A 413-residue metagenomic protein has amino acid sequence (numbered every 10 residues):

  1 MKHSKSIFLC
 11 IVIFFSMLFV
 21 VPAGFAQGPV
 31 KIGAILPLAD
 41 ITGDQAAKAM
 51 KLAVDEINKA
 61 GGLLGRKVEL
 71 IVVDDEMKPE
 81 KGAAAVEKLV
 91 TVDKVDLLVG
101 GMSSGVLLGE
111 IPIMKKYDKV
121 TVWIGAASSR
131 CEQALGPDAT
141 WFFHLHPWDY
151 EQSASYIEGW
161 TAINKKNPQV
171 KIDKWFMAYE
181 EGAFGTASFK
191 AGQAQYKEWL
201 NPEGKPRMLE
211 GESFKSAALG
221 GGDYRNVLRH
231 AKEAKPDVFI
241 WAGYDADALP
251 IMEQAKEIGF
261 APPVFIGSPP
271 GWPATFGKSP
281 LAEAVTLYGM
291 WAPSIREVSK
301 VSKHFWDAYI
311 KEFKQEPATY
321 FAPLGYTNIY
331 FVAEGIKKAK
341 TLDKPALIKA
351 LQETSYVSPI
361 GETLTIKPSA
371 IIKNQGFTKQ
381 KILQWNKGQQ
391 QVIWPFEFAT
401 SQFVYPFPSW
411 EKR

Functional and structural regions predicted by a protein language model:
C10-V21: Bacterial N-terminal signal peptides
Q27-V30, K48-L70, N167, K197-R207: Signal peptide-proximal N-terminal region of secreted/periplasmic/extracellular or secretory-lumen proteins
P29, I41-K48, A60-A134, L145 (+3 more regions): Beta-alpha junction/loop-to-helix N-cap segments that form part of ligand/metal-binding clefts
G33-K51, V73-E80, M102-S103, A178-A187 (+2 more regions): Extracytoplasmic "Venus flytrap"
A34, L89-M102, V122-I124, K174-Y179 (+4 more regions): Periplasmic-binding protein-like
K81-A84, W141-I258, R296-H304: Extracellular/periplasmic Venus flytrap/periplasmic-binding protein
S128, A139, F143-H146, A255-Y326 (+3 more regions): Extracellular/periplasmic periplasmic-binding protein-like sensory domains
Y309-T319, A333-I393: Segments of small-molecule ligand-sensing domains
